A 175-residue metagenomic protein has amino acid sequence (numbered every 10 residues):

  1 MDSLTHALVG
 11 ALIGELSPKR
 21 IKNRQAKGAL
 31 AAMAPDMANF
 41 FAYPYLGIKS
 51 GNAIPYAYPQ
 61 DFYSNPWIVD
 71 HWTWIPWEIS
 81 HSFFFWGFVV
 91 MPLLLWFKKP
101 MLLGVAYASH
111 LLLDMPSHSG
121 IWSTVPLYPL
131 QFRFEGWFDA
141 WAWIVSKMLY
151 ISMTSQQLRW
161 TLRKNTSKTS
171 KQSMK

Functional and structural regions predicted by a protein language model:
M1-K175: N-terminal membrane-targeting hydrophobic helices
